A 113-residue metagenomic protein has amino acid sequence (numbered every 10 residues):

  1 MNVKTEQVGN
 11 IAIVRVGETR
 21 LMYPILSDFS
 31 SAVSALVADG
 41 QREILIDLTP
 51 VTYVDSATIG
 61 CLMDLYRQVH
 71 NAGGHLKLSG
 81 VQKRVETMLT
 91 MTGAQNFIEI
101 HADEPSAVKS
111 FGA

Functional and structural regions predicted by a protein language model:
M1-R15, V37: Short beta-strand/loop segment at the start of cytosolic alpha/beta domains
R20-I98: Amphipathic alpha-helical interaction surfaces in cytosolic regulatory modules
K83, P105-S106: Acidic phosphotransfer microenvironment of two-component signaling modules
E99-D103: Short acidic-hydrophobic, aromatic-tinged amphipathic segments that line or gate anion-handling sites
S106-G112: Short, charged, intrinsically disordered terminal tails
